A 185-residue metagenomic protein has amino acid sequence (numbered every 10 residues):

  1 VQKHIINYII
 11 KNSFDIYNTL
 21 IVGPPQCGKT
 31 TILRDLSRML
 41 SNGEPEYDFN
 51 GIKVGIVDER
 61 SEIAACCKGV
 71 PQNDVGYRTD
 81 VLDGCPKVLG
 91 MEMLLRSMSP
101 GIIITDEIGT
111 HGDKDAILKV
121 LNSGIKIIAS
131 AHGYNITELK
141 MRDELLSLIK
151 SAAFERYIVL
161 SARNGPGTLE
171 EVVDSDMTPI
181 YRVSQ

Functional and structural regions predicted by a protein language model:
V1-N18: P-loop NTP-binding catalytic core
N12-F14, L40-F49, P71-D74, L94-M98 (+2 more regions): Conserved catalytic network of the ASCE P-loop NTPase/AAA+ motor domain
Y17-R38, N42: Glycine-rich phosphate-binding P-loop
N18, Q26, R60-A64, K87 (+6 more regions): Conserved nucleotide-binding/hydrolysis micro-motifs of P-loop NTPases
I32-D35, K87-M93, A116: Well-ordered alpha-helical segments embedded in enzymatic catalytic cores
S41-E92: P-loop NTPase switch/communication element
M98-P100, I104-Y157, A162: Conserved P-loop NTPase nucleotide-binding/switch module
E155-Q185: Conserved P-loop NTPase
